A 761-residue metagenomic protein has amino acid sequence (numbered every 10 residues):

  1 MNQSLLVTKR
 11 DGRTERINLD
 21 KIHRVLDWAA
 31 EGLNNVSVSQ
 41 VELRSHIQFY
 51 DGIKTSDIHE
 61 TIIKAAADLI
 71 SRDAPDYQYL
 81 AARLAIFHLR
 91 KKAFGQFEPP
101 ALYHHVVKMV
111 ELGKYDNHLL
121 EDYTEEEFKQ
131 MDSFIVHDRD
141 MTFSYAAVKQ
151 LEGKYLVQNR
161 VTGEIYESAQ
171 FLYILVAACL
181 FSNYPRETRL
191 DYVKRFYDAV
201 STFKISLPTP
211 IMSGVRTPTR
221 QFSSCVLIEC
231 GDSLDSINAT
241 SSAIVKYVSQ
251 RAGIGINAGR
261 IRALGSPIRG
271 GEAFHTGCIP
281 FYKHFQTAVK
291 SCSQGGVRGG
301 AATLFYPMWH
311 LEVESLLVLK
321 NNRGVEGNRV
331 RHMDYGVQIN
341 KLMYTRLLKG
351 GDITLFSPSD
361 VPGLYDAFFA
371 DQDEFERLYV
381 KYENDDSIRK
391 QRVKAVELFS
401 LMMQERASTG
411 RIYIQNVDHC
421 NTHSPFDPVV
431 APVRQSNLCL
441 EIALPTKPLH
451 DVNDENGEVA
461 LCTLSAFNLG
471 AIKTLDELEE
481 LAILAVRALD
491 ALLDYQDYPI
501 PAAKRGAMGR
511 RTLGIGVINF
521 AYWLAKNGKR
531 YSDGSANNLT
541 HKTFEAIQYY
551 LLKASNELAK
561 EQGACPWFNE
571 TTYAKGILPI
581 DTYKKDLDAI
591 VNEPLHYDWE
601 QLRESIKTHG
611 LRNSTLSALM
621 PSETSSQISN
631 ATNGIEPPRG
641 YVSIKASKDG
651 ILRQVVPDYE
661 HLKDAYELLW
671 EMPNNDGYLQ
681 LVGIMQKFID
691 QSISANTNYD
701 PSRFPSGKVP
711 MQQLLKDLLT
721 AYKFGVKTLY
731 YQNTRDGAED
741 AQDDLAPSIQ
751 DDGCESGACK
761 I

Functional and structural regions predicted by a protein language model:
M1-Q3, V36-I174, A178, D191-Y197: Core nucleic-acid recognition elements
R13-I17, E164-E167, E187-D191, I211-T217 (+14 more regions): Alpha-helix capping and helix-loop boundary segments enriched in small/acidic/polar residues
R44-S45, I63-A65, Y79-F87, A199 (+13 more regions): A glycine-rich phosphate-binding loop feature that marks nucleotide/adenosyl-phosphate handling sites
Y77-G113, K149, I339-K341, C420-D451 (+8 more regions): Terminal amphipathic helices with adjacent charged low-complexity linkers/tails
T124-L151, L440-T446, L489, L493-D494 (+3 more regions): Catalytic alpha/beta core of large soluble enzyme barrels
V157, E164, F171-R189, V193 (+9 more regions): Function-dense linear segments that define catalytic or interfacial modules in macromolecule-processing proteins
A199, A482-K504, M508, K529-S622 (+1 more regions): Internal maturation/activation junctions in enzymes
V318, G327, R331-T409, V417: Polar, glycine-rich mid-to-C-terminal structural blocks that act as macromolecule-binding/assembly scaffolds
